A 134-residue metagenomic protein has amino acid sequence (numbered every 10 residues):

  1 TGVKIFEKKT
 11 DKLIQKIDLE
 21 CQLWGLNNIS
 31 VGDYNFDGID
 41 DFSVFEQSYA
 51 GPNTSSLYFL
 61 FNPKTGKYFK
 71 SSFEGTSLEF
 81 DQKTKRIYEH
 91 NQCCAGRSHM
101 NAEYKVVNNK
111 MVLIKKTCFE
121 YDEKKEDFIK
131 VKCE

Functional and structural regions predicted by a protein language model:
T1-N27, E126-E134: Terminal domain-start segments
G2, G51-Y58, R97-A102: Structural motif
Q15-D18, F69-G75, L113-C118: Beta-propeller fold detector
W24-Y34, T76-R86: Beta-propeller blade termini
D33-E46, K85-Y88: Acidic/hydrophobic-patterned starts of short beta strands in beta-sheet-rich repeat architectures
Q47-G51, Q92-A95: Short consensus segments that form the blades of beta-propeller domains, in both extracellular/periplasmic
P52, L57-F80: Extracellular C-terminal loop/segment signatures of secreted glycoproteins
Q82-E134: Acidic, small-residue rich beta-repeat scaffolds with periodic aromatic anchors
